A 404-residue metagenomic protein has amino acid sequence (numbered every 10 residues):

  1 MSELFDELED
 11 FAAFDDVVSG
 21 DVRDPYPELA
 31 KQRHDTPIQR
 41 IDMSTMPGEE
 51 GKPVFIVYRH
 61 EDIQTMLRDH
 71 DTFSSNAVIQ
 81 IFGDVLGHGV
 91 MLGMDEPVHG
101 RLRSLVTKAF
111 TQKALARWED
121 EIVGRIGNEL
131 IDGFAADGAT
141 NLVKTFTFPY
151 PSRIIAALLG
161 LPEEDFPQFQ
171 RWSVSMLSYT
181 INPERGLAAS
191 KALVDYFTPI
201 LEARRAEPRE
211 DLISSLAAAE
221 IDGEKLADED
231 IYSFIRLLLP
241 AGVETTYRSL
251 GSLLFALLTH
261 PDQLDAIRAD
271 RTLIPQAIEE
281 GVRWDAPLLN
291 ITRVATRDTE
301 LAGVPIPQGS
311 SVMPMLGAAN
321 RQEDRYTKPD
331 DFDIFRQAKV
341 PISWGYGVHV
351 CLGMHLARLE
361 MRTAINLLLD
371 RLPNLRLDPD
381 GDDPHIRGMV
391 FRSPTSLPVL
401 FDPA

Functional and structural regions predicted by a protein language model:
M1-A404: Cytochrome P450
